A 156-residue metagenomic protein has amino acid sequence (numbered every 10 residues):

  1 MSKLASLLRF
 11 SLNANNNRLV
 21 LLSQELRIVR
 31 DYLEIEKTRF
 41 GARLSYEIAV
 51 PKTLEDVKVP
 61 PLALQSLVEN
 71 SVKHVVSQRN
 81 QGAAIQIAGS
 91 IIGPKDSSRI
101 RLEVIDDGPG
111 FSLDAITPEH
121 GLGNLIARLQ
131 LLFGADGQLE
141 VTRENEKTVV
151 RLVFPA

Functional and structural regions predicted by a protein language model:
M1-T142, K147-V149: Two-component histidine phosphotransfer core
T148-A156: Short C-terminal beta-strand
